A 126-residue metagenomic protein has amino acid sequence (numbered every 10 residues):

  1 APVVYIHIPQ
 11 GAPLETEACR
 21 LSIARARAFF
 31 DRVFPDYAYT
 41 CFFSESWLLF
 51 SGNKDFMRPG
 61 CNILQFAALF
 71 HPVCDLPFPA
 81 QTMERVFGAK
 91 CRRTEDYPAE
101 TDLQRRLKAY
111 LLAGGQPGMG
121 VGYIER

Functional and structural regions predicted by a protein language model:
A1, Y123-R126: GNAT-family acyltransferases
P2-A80: Acyl-donor binding region in acyl/amide transferases
R20, R25-R27, R32, R58 (+4 more regions): Arginine residue identity/basic-tract feature
Q65-I124: Accessory, usually C-terminal, subdomains that scaffold auxiliary metal cofactors
